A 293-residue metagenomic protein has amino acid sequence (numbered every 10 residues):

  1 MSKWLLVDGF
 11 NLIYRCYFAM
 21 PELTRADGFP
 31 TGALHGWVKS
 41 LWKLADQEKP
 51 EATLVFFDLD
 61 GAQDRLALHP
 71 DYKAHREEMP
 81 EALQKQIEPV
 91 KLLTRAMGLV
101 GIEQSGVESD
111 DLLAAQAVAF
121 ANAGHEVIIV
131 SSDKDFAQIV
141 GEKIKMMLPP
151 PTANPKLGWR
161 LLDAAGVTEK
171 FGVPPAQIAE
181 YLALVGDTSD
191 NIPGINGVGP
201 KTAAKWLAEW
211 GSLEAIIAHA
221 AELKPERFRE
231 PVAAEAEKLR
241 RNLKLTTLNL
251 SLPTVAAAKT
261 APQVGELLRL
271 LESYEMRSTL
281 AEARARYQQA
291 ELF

Functional and structural regions predicted by a protein language model:
S2-V130, K134-N154, L161, E237-V255 (+1 more regions): Noncatalytic, basic helical substrate-engagement surface that gates or grips nucleic-acid strands
P50-L54, K143, L161-F293: Non-catalytic nucleic-acid-binding/docking modules located in mid-to-C-terminal regions of nucleic-acid enzymes
